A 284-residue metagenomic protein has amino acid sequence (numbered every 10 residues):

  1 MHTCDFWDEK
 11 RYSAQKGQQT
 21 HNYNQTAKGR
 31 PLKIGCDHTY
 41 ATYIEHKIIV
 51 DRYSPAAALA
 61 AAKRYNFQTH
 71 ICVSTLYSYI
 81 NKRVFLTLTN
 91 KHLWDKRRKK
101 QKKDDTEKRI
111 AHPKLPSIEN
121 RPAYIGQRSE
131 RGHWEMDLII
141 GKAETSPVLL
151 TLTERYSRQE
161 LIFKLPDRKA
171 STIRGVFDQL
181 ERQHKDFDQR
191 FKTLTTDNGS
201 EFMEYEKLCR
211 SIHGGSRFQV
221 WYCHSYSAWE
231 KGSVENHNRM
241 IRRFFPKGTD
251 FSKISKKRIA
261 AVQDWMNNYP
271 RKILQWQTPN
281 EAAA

Functional and structural regions predicted by a protein language model:
M1-S233, M240-D250, S255, D264 (+2 more regions): Secondary-structure boundary/capping micro-motif
R258: Catalytic phosphate/metal-binding cores of nucleic-acid and nucleotide-processing enzymes, i.e., regions that mediate
L274-W276: Acidic/polar loop patches that form or flank catalytic/metal-binding clefts of enzymes that bind anionic ligands
